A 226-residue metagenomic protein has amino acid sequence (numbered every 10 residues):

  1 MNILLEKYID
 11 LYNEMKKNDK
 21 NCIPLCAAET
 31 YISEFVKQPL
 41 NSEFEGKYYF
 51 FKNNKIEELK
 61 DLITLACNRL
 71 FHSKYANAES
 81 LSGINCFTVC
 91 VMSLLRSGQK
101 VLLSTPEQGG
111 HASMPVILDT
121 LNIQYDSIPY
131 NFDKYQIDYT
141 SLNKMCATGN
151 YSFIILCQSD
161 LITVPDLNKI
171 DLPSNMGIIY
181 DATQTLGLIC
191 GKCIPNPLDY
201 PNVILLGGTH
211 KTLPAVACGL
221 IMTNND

Functional and structural regions predicted by a protein language model:
M1-F51: N-terminal "arm"/small-domain region of PLP-dependent enzymes with the aminotransferase-like
L5-K7, N54-E58, L62-D226: Conserved PLP-enzyme active-site core in the AAT-like
